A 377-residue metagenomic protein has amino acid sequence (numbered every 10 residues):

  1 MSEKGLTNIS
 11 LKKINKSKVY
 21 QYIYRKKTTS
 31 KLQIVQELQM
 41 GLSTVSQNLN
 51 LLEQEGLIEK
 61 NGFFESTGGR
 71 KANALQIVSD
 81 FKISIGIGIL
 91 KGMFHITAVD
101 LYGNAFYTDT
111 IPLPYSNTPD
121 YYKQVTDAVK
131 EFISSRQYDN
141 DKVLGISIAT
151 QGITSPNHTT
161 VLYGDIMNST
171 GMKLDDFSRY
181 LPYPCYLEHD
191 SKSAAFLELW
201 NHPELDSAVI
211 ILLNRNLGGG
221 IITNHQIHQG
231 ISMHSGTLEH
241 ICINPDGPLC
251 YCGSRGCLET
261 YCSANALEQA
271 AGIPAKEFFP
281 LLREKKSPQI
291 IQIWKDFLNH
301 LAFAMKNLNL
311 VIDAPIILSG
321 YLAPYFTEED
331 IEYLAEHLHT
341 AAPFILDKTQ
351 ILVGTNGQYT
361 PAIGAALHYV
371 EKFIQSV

Functional and structural regions predicted by a protein language model:
M1-L32, Q36: Extreme N-terminal segment that seeds HTH/winged-HTH DNA-binding domains in transcriptional regulators
N8-I9, K13, Q21-Y24, Y186-N201 (+1 more regions): Glycine-rich phosphate-binding/hydrolytic loop that grips phosphoryl groups
K27-K60: N-terminal helix-turn-helix
K60-N61, S66: Short beta-strand "wing" residues that participate in macromolecule-binding interfaces
G69-T108, I210-T223: Gly/Thr-rich phosphate-binding beta-strand-loop-beta motif of the actin/hexokinase/Hsp70
T108-T110, D175, P182-P288: Glycine/GP-enriched mid-protein hinge/lid loop-to-helix segment characteristic of carbohydrate kinases
D109-S207, T327-T340: Glycine-rich phosphate-binding loop and adjoining helix at the ATP-binding site of ATP-dependent phosphoryl-transfer
D120-Q137, T260-Y261, A266-E328, V353-G354 (+1 more regions): Adenine-nucleotide phosphate-binding core of ATP-dependent small-molecule kinases
